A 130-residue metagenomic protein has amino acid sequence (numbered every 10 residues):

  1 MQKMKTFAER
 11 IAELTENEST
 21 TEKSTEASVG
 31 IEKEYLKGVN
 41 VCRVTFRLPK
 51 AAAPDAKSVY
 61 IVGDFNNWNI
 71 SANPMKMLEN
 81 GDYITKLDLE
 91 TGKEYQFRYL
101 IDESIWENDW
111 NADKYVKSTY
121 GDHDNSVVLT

Functional and structural regions predicted by a protein language model:
M1-M4, M75-M77: Detector for methionine-enriched segments
Q2-K57: Basic K/R-rich, polyanion-interacting modules in nucleoproteins and related proteins
L36, V41-G92, D102-T130: Aromatic-rich carbohydrate-binding modules that target alpha-glucans
